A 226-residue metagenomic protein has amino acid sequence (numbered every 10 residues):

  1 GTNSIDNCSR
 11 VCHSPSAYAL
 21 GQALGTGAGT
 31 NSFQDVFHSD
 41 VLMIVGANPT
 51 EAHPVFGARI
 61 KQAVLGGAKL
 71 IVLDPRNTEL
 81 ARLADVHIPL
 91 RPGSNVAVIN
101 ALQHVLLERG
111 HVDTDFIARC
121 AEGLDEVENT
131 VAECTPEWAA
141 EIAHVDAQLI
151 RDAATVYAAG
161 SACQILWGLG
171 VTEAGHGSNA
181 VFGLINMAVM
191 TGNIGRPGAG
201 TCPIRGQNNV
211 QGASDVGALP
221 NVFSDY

Functional and structural regions predicted by a protein language model:
G1-N209: Cofactor-pocket helix-loop regions in the catalytic cores of large enzyme subunits
A84, A213-V216: Short aromatic-enriched loop/helix-cap "lid" or pocket-rim segments at secondary-structure transitions that line
N209, V216-Y226: Surface-exposed loop and adjacent secondary-structure segments within mature catalytic domains
